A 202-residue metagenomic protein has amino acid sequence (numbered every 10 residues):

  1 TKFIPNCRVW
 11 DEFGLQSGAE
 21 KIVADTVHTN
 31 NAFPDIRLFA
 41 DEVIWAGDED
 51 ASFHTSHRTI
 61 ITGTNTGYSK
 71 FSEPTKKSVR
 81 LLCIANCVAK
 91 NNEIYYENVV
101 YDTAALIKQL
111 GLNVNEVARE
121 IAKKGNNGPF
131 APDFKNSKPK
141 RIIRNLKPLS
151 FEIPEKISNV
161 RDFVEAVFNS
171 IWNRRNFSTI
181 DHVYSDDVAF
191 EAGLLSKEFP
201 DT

Functional and structural regions predicted by a protein language model:
T1-T202: C-terminal and inter-domain tail/linker signature
